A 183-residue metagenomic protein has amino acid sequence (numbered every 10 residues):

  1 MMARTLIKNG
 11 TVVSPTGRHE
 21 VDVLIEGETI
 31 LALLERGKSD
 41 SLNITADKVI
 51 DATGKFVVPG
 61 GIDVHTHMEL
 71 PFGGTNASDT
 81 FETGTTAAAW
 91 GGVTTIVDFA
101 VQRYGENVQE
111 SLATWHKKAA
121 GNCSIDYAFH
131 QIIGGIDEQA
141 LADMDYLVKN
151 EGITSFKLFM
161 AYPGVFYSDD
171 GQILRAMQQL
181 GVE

Functional and structural regions predicted by a protein language model:
M2-L6, T11-P59: Histidine-rich, glycine-flanked metal-binding segment
G10, E28, G54, H65 (+4 more regions): Divalent metal-coordination and catalytic microenvironments
S41-T53, T85, M144-D145, I173-E183: Short amphipathic alpha-helices and their capping/turn segments at secondary-structure boundaries
V49, I62, F156: Receiver (REC) domain switch-region micro-motif
A52-N122, Q139: Metal-associated gating/positioning segment near the N- to mid-region
Q102-A113, K118-E183: Histidine/acidic-residue-rich, glycine-tolerant segments that coordinate divalent metal ions
